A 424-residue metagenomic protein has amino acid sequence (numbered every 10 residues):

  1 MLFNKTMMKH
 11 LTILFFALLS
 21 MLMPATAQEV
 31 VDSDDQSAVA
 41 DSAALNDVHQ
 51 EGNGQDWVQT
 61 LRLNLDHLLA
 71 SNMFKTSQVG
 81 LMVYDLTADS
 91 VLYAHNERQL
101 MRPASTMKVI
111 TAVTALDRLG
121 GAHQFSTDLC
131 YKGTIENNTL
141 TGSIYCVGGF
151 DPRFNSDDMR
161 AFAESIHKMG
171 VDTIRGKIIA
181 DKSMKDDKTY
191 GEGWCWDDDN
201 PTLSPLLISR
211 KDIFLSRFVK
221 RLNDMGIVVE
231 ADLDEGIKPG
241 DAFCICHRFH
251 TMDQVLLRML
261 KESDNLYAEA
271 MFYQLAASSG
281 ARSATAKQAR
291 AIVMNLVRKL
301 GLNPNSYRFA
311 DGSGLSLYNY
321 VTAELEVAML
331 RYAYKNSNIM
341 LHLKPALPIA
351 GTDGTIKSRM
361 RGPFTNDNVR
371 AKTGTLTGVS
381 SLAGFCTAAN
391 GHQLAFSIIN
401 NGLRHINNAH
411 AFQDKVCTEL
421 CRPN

Functional and structural regions predicted by a protein language model:
M1-D34: Bacterial Sec-dependent N-terminal signal peptides
V30-T87, Y93-L100, E164-M169: Beta-lactamase-like hydrolase cores
N46-D56, A94-R102, I144-R153, A163 (+7 more regions): Second-shell loop/turn segments in exported
G80-Y84, L92-A94, T111, S143-V147 (+5 more regions): Soluble periplasmic/extracytoplasmic beta-strand elements of cell-envelope proteins
D89, P103-G121, I178, R217-R221 (+2 more regions): Active-site SXXK
T141-P152, S156-I213, V219: Polar, glycine-rich mid-to-C-terminal structural blocks that act as macromolecule-binding/assembly scaffolds
K211-K344: A small/polar active-site loop signature that marks catalytic segments
R308-N424: C-terminal soluble interaction/assembly domains
